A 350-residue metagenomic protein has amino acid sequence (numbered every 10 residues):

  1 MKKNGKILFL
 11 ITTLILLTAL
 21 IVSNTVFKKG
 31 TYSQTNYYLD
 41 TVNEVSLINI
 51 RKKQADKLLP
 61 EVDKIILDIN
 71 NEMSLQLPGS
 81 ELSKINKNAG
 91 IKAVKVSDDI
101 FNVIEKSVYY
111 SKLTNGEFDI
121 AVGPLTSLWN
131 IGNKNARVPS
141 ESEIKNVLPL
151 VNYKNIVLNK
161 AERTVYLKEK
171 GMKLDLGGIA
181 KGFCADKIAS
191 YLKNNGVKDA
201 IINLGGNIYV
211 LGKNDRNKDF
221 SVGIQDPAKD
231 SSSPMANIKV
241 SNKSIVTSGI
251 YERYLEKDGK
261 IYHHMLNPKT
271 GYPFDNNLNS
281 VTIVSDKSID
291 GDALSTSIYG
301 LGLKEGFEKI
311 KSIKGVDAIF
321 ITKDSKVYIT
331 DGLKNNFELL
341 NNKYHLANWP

Functional and structural regions predicted by a protein language model:
K2-P350: Mature catalytic core of soluble alpha/beta enzymes
